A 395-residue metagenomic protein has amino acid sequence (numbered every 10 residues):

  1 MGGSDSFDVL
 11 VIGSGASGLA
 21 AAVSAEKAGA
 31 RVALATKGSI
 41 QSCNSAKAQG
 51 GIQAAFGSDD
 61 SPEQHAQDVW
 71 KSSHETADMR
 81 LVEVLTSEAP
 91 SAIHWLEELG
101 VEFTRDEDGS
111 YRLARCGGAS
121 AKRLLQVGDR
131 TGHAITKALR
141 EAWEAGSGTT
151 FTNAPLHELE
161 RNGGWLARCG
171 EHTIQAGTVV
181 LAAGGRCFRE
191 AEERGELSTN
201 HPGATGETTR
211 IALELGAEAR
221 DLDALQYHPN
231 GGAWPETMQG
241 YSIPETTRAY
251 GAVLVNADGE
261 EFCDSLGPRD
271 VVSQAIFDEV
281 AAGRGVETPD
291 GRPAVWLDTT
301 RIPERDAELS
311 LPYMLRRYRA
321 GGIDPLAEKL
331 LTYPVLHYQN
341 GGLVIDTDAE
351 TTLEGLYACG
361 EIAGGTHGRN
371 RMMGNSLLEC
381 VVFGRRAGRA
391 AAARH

Functional and structural regions predicted by a protein language model:
V9-L34: N-terminal Rossmann-like FAD-binding beta1-loop-alpha1 element of flavoenzymes
K27-Q49: Glycine-rich FAD pyrophosphate-binding loop
I40, I211, A217-D324, E328 (+1 more regions): An anion/pyrophosphate-binding glycine-rich loop and adjacent beta-alpha core in soluble alpha-beta enzymes
A54-L85: Glycine-rich active-site loop/strand segments that organize a redox cofactor
M79-S87, R123-E141, T199-G203, G231-P235 (+1 more regions): Short beta-strand to alpha-helix junction loop
E98-T178, A182-A191, H228-P235, G240: Conserved redox-cofactor binding core of oxidoreductases
L181-T237, L377, V381-A390: Glycine-rich loop(s) and the adjacent beta-strand/alpha-helix scaffold that form part
E350-M372: Short FAD-binding loop at a beta-strand-to-alpha-helix junction that anchors the flavin cofactor in diverse
